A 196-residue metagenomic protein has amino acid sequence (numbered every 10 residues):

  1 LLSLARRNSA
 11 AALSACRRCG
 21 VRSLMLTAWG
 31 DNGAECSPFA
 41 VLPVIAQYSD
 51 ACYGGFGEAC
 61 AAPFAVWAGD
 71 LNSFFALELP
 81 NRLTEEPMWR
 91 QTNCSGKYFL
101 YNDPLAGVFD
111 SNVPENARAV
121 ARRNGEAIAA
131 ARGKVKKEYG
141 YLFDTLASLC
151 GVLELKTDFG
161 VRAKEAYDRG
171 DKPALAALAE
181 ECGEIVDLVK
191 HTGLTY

Functional and structural regions predicted by a protein language model:
L1-Y196: Substrate-binding groove of N-acetylhexosamine-processing glycoside hydrolases
